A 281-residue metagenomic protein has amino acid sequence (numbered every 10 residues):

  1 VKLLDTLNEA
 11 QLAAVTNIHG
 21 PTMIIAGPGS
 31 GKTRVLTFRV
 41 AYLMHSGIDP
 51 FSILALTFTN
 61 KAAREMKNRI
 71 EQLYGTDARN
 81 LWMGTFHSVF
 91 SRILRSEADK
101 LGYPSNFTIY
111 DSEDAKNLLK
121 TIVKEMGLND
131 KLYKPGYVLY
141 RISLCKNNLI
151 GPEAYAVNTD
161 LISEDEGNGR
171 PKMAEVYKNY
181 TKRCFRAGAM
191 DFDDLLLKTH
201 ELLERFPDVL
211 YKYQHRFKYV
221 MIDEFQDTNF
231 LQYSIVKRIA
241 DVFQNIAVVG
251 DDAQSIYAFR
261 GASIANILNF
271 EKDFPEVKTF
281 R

Functional and structural regions predicted by a protein language model:
V1-S105, I109, Y211, A265 (+1 more regions): P-loop NTPase Walker
T6-T16, G20-I24, L54, A62-A63 (+3 more regions): Conserved helicase NTPase motor core
I18, A78-L81, D99-D194, F217 (+1 more regions): ATP-hydrolysis module of ASCE/P-loop NTPase motor domains, specifically the Walker B Asp-Glu catalytic pair
F86-V89, V138-R141, C145, K198-T199 (+2 more regions): Short acidic/histidine-centered micro-motifs embedded in hydrophobic/aromatic stretches that mark compact functional
K272: Glycine-/small-residue-rich beta-strand-loop submotif within the FAD-binding core of flavoenzymes
P275: Conserved N-terminal phosphate-binding loop of PLP-dependent enzymes in the Aspartate aminotransferase
